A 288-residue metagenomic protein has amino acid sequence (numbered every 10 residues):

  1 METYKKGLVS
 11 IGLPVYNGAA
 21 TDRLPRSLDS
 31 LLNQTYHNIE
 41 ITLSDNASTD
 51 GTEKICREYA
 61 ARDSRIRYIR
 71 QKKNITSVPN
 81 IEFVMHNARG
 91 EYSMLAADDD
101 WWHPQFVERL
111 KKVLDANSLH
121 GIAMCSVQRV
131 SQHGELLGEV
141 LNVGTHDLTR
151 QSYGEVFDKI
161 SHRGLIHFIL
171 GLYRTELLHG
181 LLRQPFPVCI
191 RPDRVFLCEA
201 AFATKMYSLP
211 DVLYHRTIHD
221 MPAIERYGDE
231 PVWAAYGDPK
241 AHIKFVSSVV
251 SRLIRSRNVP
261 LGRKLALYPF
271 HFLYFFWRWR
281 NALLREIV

Functional and structural regions predicted by a protein language model:
M1-D229: Nucleotide-sugar donor-binding/catalytic module of glycosyltransferases that assemble extracellular/cell-envelope
G228-V288: Non-catalytic, C-terminal membrane-associated alpha-helical segments of glycosyltransferases
